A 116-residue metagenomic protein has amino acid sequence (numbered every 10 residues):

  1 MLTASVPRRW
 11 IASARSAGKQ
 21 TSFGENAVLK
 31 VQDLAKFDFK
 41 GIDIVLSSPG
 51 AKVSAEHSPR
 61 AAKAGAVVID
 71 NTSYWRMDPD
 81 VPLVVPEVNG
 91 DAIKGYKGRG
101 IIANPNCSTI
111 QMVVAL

Functional and structural regions predicted by a protein language model:
M1-L116: N-terminal Rossmann-like NAD(P) cofactor-binding subdomain of oxidoreductases, focused on the glycine-rich
